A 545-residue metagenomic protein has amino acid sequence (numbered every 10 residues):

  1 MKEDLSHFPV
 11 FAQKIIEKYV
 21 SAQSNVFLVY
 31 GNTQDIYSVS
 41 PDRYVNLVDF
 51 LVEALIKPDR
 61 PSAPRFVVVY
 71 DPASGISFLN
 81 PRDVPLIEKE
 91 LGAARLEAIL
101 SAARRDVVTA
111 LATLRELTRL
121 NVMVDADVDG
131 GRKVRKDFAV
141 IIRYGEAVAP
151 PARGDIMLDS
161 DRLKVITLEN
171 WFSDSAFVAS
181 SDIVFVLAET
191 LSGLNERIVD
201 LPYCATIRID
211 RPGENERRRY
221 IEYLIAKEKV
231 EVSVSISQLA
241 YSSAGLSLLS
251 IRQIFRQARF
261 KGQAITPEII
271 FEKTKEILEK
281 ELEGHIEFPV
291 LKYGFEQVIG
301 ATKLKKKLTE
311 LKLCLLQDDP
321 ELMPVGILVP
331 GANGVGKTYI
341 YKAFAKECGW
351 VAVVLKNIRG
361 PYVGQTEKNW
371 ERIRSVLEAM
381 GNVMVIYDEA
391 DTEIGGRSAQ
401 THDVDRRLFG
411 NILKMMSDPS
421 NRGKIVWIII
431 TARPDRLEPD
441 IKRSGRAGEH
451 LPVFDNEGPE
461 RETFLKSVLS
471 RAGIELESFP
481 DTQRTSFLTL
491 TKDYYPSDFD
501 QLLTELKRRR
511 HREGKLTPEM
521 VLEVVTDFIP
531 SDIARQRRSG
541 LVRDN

Functional and structural regions predicted by a protein language model:
E3-S21, F27, D42-K227, Y293-T485: Walker A/P-loop NTP-binding motif of AAA+ ATPase domains
Y30: Residues in well-ordered beta-strands of folded domains
T33-P41: N-terminal targeting peptides and non-cytosolic leader segments immediately upstream of the first transmembrane helix
L201-F255, F260: Extended, charged alpha-helical coiled-coil/arm scaffolds that mediate oligomerization and mechanical coupling in large
Y241-A244, L249-V298, K306, G458-N545: C-terminal alpha-helical "lid" subdomain
